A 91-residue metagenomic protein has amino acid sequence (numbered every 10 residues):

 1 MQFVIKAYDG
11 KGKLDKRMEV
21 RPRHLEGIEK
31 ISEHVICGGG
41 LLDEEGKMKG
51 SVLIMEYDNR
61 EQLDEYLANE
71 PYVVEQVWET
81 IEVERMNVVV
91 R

Functional and structural regions predicted by a protein language model:
M1-R91: Conserved, structured core segments of small domains
